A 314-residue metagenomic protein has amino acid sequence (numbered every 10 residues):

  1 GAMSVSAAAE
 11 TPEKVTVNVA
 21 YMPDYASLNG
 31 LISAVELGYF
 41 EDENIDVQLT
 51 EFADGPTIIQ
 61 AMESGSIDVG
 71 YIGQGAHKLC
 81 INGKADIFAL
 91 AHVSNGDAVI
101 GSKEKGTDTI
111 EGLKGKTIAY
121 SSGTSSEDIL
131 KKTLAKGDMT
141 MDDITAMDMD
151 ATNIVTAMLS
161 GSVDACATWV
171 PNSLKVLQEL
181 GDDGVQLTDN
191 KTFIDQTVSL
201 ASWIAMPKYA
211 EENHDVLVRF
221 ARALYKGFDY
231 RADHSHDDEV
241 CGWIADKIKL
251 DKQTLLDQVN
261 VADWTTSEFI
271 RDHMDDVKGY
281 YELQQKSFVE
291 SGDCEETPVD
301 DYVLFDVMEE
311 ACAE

Functional and structural regions predicted by a protein language model:
G1-T16, E310-E314: Short, low-complexity disordered leader/linker segments with a strong preference for bacterial N-terminal type II
E10-D150, A157, D164-V170, Q186-L187 (+1 more regions): Short, glycine-/small- and polar/acidic-enriched structural segments that line small-molecule recognition paths
I67-V69, S160-D164, A262-K278, V307-E314: Short amphipathic alpha-helical segments at helix boundaries and their inter-helical linkers
Q74-A76, M147, T152-D246: Pocket-lining segment of extracytoplasmic ligand-binding domains
A91-G101, D183-Y209, A262, Y302-A311: Periplasmic-binding protein-like
A210-S291: Secondary-structure end/capping motifs
Y281-E314: Conserved C-terminal helix/tail region of periplasmic/extracytoplasmic solute-binding proteins
